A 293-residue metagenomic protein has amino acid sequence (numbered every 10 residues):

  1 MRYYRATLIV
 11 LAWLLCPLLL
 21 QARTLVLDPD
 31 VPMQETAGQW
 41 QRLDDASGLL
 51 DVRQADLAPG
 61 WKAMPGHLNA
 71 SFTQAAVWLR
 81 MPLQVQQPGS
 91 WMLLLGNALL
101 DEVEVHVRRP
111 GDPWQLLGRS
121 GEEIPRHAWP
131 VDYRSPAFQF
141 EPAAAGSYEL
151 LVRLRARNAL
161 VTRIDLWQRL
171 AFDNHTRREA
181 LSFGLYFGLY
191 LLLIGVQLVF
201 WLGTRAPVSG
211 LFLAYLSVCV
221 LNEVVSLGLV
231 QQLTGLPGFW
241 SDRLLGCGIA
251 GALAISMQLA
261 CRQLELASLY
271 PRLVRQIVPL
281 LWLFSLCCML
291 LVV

Functional and structural regions predicted by a protein language model:
M1-A6: Positively charged n-region of N-terminal signal peptides that target proteins for export
T7, M33, A144-Y148, V208-S209 (+2 more regions): A generic structural micro-environment signature that highlights single residues at secondary-structure boundaries
T7-P17: Bacterial N-terminal signal peptides
I9, P88, P110, R157 (+3 more regions): Residue-level marker of positions within ordered structural domains that often coincide with functionally constrained
A22-L181: Soluble non-transmembrane domains of integral membrane proteins
L185-V293: Juxtamembrane segments at transmembrane-helix boundaries in multi-pass signal-transduction membrane proteins
